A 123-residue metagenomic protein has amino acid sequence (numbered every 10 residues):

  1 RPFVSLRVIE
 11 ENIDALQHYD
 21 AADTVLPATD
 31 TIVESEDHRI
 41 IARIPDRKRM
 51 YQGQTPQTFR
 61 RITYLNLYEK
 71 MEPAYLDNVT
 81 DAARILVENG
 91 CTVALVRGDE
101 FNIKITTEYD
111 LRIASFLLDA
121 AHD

Functional and structural regions predicted by a protein language model:
R1-P2, F101: Short glycine-rich anion-binding loops that position phosphate/pyrophosphate groups of nucleotides and phosphorylated
F3-V96: Conserved core of the sugar-phosphate nucleotidyltransferase
V25-D30, D99, Y109, L117: Short, flexible active-site-adjacent loop segments at beta-strand->alpha-helix junctions, enriched in small/polar
A94, G98, N102-K104: Conserved Class I S-adenosyl-L-methionine
N102-D123: Hydrophobic helical membrane-anchoring modules
